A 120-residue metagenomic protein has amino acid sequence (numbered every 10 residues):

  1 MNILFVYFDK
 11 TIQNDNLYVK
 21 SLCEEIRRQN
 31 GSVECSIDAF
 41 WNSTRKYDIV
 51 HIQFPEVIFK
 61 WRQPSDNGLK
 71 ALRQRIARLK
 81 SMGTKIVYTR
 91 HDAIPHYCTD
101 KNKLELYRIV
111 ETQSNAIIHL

Functional and structural regions predicted by a protein language model:
M1-A39, Y47, G83, A116: N-terminal subdomain of nucleotide-sugar transferases
F8-K10, F54, D92: Glycine-rich His-Gly loop
I12-D15, I58-W61, P95-T99: Short catalytic/ligand-binding loop motif for oxyanion handling, primarily in non-cytosolic enzymes, centered on
N16-E24, L69, R73, L104: Short amphipathic alpha-helical segment that frequently serves as the phosphate-/nucleotide-binding helix
G31, C35, N42-L69, V87-T89: Short N-terminal targeting/anchoring amphipathic segment
W61, S65, R73-K80, I86-Y97: A basic- and aromatic-enriched beta-loop-alpha substructure that forms the phosphate/nucleotide- and DNA/RNA-contacting
K70-K85, D100-A116: Membrane-proximal helix-turn-helix segments that form the acceptor-binding/catalytic region of lipid-linked
H119-L120: Short beta-strand scaffold positions
